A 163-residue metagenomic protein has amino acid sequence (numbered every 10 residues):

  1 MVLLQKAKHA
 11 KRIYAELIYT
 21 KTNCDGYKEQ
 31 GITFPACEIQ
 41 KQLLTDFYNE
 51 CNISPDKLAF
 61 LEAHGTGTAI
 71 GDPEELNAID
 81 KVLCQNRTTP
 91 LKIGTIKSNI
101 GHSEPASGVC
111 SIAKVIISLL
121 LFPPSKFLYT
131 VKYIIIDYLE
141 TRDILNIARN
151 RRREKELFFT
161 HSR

Functional and structural regions predicted by a protein language model:
M1-R163: Condensing-enzyme catalytic core of the thiolase-fold
